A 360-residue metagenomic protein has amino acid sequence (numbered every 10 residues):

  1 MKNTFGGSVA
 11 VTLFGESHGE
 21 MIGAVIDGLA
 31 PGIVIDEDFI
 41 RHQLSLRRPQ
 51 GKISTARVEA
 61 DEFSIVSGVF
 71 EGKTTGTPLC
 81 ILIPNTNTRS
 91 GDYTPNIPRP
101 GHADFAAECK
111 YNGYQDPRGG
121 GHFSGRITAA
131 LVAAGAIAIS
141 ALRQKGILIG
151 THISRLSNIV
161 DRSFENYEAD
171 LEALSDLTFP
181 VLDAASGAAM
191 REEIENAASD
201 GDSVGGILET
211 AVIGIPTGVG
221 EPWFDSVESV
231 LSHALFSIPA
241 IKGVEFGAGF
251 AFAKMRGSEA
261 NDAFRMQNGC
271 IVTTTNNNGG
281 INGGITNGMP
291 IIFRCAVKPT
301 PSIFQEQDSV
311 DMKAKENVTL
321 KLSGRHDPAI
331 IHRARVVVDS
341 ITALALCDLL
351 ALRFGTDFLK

Functional and structural regions predicted by a protein language model:
M1-K360: Generic N-terminal targeting/processing segments that precede catalytic cores or assembly contacts
